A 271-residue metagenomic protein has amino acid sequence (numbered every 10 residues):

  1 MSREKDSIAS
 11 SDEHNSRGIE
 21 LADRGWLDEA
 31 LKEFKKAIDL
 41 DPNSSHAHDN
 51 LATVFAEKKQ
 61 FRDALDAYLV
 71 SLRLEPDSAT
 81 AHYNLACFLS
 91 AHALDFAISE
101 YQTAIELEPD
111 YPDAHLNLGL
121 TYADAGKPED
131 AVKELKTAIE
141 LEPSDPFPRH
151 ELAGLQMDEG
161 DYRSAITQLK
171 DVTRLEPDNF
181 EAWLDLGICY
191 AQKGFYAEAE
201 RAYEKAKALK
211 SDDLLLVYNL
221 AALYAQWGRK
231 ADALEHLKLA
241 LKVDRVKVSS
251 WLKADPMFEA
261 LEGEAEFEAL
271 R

Functional and structural regions predicted by a protein language model:
M1-E13: TPR-adjacent "capping" and linker segments in tetratricopeptide-repeat scaffold/adaptor proteins
A9, N43, D77, D110 (+4 more regions): Short coil loop/turn residues that delineate tetratricopeptide repeat
D12-D23, H46-E57, T80-S90, D113-D124 (+3 more regions): Conserved alpha-helical positions within TPR/SEL1-like repeat arrays
H14, F34, H48, Y68 (+5 more regions): Conserved hydrophobic/aromatic "anchor" residues that stabilize well-ordered secondary structure elements
D23-K36, E57-V70, L89-T103, D124-T137 (+3 more regions): Structural signature of tandem alpha-helical TPR/SEL1-like repeats, specifically the intra-repeat loop/turn
G160, S164-T167, R174-R271: Alpha-helical protein-protein interaction modules
